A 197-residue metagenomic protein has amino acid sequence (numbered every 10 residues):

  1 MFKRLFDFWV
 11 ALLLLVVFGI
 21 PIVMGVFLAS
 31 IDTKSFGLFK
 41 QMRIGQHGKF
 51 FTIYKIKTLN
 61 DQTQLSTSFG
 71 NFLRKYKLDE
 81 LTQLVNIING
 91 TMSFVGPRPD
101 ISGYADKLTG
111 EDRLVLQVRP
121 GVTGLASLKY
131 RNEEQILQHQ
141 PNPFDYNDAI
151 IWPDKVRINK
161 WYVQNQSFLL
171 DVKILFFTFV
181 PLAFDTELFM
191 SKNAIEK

Functional and structural regions predicted by a protein language model:
M1, S68, Q164: Conserved acidic
M1-N60, F168-K197: A hydrophobic, helix-centered structural microdomain
F8, P120-K197: C-terminal terminal-structure detector
V17, Q62-L65, L73-R74, W161 (+1 more regions): Aromatic-acidic/polar surface patches that form glycan- and anion
F36-F72, A126-W152: Short, glycine-rich, amphipathic interfacial segments at transmembrane boundaries or analogous
Q41, F94, L116-V118, V156 (+1 more regions): Short clusters of hydrophobic/aromatic residues that line enzyme substrate/ligand-binding pockets
T63-A126, L175: A short, structured surface patch at a secondary-structure boundary
